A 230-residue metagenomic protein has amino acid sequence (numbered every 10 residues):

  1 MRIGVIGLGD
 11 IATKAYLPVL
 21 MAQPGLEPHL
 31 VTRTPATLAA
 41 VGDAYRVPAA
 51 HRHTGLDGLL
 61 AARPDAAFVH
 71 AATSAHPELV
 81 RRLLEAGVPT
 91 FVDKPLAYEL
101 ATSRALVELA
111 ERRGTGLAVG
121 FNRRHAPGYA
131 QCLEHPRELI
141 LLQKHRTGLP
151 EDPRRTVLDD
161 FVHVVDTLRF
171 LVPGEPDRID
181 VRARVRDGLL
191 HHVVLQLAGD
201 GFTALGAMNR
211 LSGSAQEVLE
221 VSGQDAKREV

Functional and structural regions predicted by a protein language model:
M1-R46: N-terminal Rossmann-like dinucleotide-binding module
A12, V92, L117-V119: Hydrophobic residues in well-ordered beta-strands that form the structural core
P24-H29, R63-A67, G116-L117: Short active-site oxyanion
Y45-F91, P95-A105: Beta-loop-alpha module in the N-terminal Rossmann-like domain of NAD(P)-dependent dehydrogenases, especially those
A97-E151: A contiguous active-site-proximal alpha/beta segment in oxidoreductase catalytic domains
G148-Q216: Rossmann-like dinucleotide-binding domain that binds NAD(P)(H)
S222-V230: C-terminal glycine/acidic-rich active-site capping loop/insertion
